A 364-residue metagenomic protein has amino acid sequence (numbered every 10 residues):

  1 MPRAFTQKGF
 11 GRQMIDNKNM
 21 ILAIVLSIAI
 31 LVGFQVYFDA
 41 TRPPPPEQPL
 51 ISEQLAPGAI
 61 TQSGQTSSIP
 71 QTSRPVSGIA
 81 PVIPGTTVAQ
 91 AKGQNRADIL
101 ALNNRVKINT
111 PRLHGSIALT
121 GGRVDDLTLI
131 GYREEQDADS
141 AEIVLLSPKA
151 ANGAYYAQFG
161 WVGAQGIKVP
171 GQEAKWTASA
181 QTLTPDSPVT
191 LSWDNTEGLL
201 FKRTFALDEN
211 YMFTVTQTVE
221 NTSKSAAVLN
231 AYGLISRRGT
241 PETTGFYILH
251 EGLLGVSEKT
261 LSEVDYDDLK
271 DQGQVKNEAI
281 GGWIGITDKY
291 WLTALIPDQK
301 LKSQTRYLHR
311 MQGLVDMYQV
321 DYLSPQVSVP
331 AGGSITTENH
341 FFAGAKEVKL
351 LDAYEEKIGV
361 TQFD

Functional and structural regions predicted by a protein language model:
M1-D364: Membrane-protein biogenesis/insertion across secretory and organellar systems
